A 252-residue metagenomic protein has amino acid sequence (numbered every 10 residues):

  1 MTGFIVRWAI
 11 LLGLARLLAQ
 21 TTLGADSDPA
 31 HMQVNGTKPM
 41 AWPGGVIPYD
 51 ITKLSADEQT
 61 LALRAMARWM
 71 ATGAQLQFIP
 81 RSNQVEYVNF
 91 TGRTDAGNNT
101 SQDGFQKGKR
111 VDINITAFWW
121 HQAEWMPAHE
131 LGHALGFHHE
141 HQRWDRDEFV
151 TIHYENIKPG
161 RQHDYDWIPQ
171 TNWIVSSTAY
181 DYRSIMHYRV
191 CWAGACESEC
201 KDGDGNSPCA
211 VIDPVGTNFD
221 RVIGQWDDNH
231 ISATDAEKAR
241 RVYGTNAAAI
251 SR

Functional and structural regions predicted by a protein language model:
M1-A9: Bacterial N-terminal signal peptides that target proteins for export
W8-A19: Bacterial N-terminal signal peptides
A19-R252: Zinc-dependent metalloendopeptidases
